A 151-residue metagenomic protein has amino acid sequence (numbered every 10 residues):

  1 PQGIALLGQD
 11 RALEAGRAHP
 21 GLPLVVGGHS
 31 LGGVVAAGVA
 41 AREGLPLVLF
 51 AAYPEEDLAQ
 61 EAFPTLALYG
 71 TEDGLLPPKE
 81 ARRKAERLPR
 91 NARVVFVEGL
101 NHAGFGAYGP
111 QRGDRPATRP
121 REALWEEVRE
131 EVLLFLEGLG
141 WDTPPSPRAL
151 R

Functional and structural regions predicted by a protein language model:
P1-V26: Alpha/beta-hydrolase active-site loop
G27-A37: Gly/Ala-rich beta-loop-alpha elbow adjacent to hydrolase catalytic centers
G38-R42: Active-site signature of alpha/beta-hydrolase-fold catalytic machinery across serine- and Asp/Cys-nucleophile hydrolases
E43-P54, F63-P64: A conserved short beta-strand
E61, A67-Y69, D73: Short beta-strand/loop motif that positions the catalytic acidic residue of the alpha/beta-hydrolase fold
E72-L76, H102-A103: Acidic catalytic loop of the alpha/beta-hydrolase fold
L76-R87: Short alpha-helix in the alpha/beta-hydrolase fold that links the catalytic acid
R93-R151: C-terminal catalytic histidine-bearing segment of alpha/beta-hydrolase fold enzymes
